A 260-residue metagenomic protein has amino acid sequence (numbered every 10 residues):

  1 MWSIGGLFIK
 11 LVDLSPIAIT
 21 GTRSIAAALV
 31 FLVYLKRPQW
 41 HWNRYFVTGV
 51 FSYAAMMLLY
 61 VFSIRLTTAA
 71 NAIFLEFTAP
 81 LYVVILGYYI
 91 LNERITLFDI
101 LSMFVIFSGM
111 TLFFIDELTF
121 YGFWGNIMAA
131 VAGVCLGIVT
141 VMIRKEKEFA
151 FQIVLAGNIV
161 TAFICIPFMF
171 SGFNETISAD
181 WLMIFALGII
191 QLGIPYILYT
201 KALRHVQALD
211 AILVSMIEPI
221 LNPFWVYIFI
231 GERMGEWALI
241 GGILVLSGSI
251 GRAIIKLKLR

Functional and structural regions predicted by a protein language model:
M1, L11-A55, Y82-V83, C135-V139 (+2 more regions): Transmembrane alpha-helices of multi-pass small-molecule transport proteins
M1, L35-N71, L75-E76, L112 (+1 more regions): Specific transmembrane alpha-helical segments of multi-pass solute transporters/efflux pumps, especially DMT/EamA
M1-A18, F104, S108, L118-K145 (+1 more regions): Glycine-/small-residue-enriched transmembrane alpha-helix faces in small-molecule transporters and effluxers
A18, I25-A26, F62-N92, L209-Y227: Specific alpha-helical transmembrane segments that line the substrate/conduction pathway and gating interfaces
S24, I115, M216-R260: C-terminal-most transmembrane helix of multi-pass membrane proteins
F31, Y53, I85, I95-I115 (+4 more regions): Hydrophobic transmembrane alpha-helices of multi-pass small-molecule transport proteins
W40, R44, I73-E76, N92-L112 (+2 more regions): Loop-to-transmembrane alpha-helix entry segments
A72-T78, I143-V160, L192-I228: Helix-helix packing/entry segments at the starts of transmembrane helices
